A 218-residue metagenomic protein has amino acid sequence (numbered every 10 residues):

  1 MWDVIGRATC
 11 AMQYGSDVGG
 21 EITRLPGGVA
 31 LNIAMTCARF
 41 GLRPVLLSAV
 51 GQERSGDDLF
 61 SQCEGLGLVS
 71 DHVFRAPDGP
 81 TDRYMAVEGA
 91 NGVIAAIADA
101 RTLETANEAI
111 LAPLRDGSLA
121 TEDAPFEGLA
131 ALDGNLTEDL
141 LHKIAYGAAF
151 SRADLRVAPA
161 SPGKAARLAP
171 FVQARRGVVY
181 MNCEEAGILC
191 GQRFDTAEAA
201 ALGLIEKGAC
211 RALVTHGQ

Functional and structural regions predicted by a protein language model:
M1-A49, R54-L68, Y84: Glycine-rich phosphate/adenosyl-contacting loop at the front of the ribokinase-like
D3-V4, I97, L189-C190: Residues that scaffold the ATP/ADP-binding catalytic core of kinase and kinase-like folds
I22, S48, L132-G134, V157-A158: Glycine- and other small-residue-rich loops at beta-strand/loop junctions that grip anionic moieties
A38-V45, T121-L129, A149-D154, K207: Short, surface-exposed connector motifs at secondary-structure boundaries
L47-Q52, S70-T81, A158-A160, G203-I205 (+1 more regions): Beta-strand->loop->alpha-helix junctions that form or flank phosphate-binding loops in nucleotide-handling enzymes
Q52-E53, N135-D139, P159-K164: Short beta->alpha connector loops
R75, A86-L129, G134: Conserved phosphate-binding/catalytic loop of the ribokinase/pfkB sugar-kinase fold
H142-Q218: Conserved phosphate/ATP/ADP-binding segment of small-molecule kinases
